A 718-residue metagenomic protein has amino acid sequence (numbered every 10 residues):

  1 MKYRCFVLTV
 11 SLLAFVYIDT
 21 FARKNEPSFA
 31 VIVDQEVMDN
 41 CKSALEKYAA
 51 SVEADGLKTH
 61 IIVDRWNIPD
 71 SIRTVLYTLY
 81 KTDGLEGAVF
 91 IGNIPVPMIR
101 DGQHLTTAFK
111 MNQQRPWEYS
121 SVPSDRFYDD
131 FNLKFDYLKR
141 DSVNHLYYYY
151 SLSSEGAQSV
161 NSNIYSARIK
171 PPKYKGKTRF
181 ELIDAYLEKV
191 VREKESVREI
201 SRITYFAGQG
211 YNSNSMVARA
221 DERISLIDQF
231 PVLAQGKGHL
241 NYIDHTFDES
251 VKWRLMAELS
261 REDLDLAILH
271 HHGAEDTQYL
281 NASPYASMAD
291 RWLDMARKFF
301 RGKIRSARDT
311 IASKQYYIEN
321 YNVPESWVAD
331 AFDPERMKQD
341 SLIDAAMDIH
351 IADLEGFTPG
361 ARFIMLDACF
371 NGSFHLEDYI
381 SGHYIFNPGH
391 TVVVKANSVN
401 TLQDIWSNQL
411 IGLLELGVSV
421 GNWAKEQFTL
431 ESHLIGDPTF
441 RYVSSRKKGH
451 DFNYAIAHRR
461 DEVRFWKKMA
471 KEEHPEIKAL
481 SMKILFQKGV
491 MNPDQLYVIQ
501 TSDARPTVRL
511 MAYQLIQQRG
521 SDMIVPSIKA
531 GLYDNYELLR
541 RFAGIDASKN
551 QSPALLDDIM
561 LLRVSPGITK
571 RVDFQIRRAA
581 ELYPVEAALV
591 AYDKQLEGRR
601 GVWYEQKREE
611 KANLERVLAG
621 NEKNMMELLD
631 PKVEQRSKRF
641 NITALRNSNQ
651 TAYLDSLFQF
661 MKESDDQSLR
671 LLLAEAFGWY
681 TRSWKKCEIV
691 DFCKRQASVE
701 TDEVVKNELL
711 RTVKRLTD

Functional and structural regions predicted by a protein language model:
M1-K24: Bacterial Sec-dependent N-terminal signal peptides
N25-F29, A54-T59, D83-G87, V197-T204 (+6 more regions): Loop/turn elements at helix/coil->beta-strand transitions in domains of secreted/extracellular proteins
D70-E249, E258-L266, G273-M288: Structured catalytic cores of large enzymes
S121-Y186, D294-W406: Catalytic cores of nucleophile-dependent amide-cleaving enzymes
S407-M491, P506-M511: Caspase-like cysteine protease fold
F452-A457, E476-K488, T507-G520, R540-S552 (+5 more regions): Structural detector for internal amphipathic alpha-helices that build alpha-solenoid repeat scaffolds
R459-K468, G489-T501, S521-L532, S552-V564 (+4 more regions): Amphipathic alpha-helical scaffolding segments comprising HEAT/armadillo-like alpha-solenoid repeats
E473-H474, A504-R505, N535-E537, S565-T569 (+4 more regions): Short inter-helical turns and helix N-cap capping residues of alpha-solenoid HEAT/ARM repeat scaffolds
